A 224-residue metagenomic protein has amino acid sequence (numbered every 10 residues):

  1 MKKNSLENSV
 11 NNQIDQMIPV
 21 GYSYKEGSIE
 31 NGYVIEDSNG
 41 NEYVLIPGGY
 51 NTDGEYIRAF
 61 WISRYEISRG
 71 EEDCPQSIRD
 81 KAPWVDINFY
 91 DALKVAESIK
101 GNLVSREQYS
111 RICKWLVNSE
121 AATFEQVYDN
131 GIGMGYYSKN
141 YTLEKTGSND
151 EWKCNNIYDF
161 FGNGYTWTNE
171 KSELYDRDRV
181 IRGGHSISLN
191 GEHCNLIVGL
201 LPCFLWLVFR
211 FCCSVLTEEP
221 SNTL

Functional and structural regions predicted by a protein language model:
K2-N51: N-terminal module-boundary/linker segments of secreted carbohydrate-active enzymes
E36, Y158-F161: Hydrophobic alpha-helical segments, especially N-terminal targeting/anchoring helices
S38, P47-G49, S63-Y65, E170 (+2 more regions): Structured loops at beta-to-helix junctions and adjacent beta-edge loops in soluble globular domains
N41, P47-D159: Short aromatic-cysteine micro-motif
Y43-V44, F60, R179, F209: A broad, low-specificity signal marking well-ordered, structured residues that form hydrophobic/aromatic
A82-K94, K100-R106, C113, L174-L224: Disulfide-stabilized, aromatic/cysteine-rich ligand-recognition loop
N149-D150, W167-E173: Short beta->alpha transition motifs characteristic of CBS
